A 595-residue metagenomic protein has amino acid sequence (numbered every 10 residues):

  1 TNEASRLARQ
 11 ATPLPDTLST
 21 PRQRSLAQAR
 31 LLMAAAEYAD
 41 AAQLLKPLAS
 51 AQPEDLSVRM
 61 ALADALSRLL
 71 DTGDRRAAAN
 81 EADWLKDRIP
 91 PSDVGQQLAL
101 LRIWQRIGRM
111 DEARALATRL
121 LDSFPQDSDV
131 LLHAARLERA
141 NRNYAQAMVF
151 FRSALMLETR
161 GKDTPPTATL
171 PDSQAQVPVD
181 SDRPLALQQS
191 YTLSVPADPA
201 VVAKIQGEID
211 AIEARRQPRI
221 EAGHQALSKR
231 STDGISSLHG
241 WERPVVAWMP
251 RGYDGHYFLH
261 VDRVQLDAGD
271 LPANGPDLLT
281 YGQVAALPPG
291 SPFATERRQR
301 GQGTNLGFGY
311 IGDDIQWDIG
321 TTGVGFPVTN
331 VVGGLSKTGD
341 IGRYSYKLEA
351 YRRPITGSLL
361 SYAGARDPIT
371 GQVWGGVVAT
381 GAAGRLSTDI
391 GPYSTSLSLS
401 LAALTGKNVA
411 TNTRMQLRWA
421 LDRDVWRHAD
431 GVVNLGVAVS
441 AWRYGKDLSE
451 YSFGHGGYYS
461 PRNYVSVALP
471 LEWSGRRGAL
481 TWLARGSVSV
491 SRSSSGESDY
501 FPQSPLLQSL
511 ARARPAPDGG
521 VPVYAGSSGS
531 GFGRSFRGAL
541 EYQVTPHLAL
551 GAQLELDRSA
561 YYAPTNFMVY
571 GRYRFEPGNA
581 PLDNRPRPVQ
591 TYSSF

Functional and structural regions predicted by a protein language model:
T1-F595: Gram-negative and organellar
